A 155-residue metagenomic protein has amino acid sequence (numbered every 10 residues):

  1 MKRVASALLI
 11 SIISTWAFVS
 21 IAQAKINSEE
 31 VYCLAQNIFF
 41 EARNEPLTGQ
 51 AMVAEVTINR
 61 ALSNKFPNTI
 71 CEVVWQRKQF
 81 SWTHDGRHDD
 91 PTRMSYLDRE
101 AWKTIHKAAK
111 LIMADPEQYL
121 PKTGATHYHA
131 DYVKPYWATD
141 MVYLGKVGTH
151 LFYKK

Functional and structural regions predicted by a protein language model:
M1-V4: Positively charged n-region of N-terminal signal peptides that target proteins for export
A7-W16: Bacterial N-terminal signal peptides
I21-K155: Bacterial extracytoplasmic/cell-wall-associated proteins, especially those involved in peptidoglycan
